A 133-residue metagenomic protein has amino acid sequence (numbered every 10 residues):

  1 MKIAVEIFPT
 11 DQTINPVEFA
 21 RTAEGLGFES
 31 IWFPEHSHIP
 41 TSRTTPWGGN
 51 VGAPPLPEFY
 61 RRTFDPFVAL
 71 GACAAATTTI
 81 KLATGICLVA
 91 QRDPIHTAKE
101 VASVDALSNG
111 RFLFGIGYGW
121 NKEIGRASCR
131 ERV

Functional and structural regions predicted by a protein language model:
M1-A76: N-terminal beta1-alpha1-beta2 module of alpha/beta enzyme domains
K2, L82-G85: Short beta-strands and strand-loop turn motifs
K2-I14, V89-R132: Flexible, glycine-rich active-site loops centered on histidine and acidic residues that chelate a metal or position
E24-G25, L70-T79, V101, D105-F112: Acidic (Asp/Glu)-rich catalytic clusters
I31, L82, F112-F114: Hydrophobic residues within beta-strands of alpha/beta enzymes
H38, V68, C87-A90, N121: Generic, ordered loop/turn and secondary-structure boundary motif
P57-R61, C87-R92: Glycine-rich "substrate-gating" loop/helix at the edge of Rossmann-like oxidoreductase active sites
